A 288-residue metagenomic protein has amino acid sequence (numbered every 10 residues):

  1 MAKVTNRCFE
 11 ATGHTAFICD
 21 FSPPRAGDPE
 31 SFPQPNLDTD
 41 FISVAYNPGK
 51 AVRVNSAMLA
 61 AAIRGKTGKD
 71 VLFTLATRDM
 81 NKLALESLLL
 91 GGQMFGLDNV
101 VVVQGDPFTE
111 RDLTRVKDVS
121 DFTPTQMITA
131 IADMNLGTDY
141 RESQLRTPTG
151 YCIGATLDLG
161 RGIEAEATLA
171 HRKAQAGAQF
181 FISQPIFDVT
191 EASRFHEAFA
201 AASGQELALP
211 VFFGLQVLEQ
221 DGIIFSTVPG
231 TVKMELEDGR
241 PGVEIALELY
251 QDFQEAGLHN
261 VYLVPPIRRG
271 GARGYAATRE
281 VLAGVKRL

Functional and structural regions predicted by a protein language model:
M1-V44, R53: Conserved N-terminal beta1-alpha1 strand-loop-helix module at the mouth
A2-R7, A26-D28, K50-I63, N81-S87 (+4 more regions): Active-site-adjacent beta->alpha loops and helix N-cap segments on the catalytic face of soluble alpha/beta enzymes
C8-T12, F32-D38, A57-G68, L89-L97 (+4 more regions): Acidic (Asp/Glu)-rich catalytic clusters
G13-P29, V71-L83, Y151-A165, G230-I245: Active-site mouth loops of central-metabolism enzymes
T15-F21, D40-V44, V71-L75, V100-V102 (+4 more regions): Hydrophobic faces of well-ordered beta-strands that scaffold small-molecule active sites in alpha/beta enzyme cores
P24-N36, S56, K82-L89, G162-K173 (+1 more regions): Short, acidic/polar
A130-E142, R146, Y151, A176 (+1 more regions): A structural motif corresponding to the C-terminal end of an alpha-helix and its immediate exit/capping segment
E206-H259: Catalytic-face loop-and-helix region of soluble metabolic enzyme cores
